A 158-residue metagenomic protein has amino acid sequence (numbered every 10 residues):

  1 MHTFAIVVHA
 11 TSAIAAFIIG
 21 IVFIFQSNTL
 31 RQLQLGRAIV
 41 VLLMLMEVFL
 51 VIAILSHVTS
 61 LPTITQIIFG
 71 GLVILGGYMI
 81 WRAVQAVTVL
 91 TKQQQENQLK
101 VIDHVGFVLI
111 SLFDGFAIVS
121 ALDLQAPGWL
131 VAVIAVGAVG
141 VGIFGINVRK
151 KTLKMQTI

Functional and structural regions predicted by a protein language model:
M1-I158: Alpha-helical membrane insertion/targeting regions
